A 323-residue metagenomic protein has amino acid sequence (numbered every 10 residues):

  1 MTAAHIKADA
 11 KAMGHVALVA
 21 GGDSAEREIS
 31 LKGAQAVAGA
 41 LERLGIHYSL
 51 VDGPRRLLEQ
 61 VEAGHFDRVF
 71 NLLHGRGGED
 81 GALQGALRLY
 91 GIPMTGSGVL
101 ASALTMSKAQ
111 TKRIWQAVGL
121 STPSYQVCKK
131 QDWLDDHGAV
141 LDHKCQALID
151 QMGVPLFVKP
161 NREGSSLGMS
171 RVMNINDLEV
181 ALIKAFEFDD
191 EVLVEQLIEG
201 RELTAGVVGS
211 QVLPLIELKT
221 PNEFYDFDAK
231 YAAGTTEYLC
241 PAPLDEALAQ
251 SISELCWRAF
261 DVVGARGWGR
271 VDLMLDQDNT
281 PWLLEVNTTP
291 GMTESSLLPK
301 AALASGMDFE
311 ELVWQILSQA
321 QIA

Functional and structural regions predicted by a protein language model:
M1-I114, K129-H143, S318, I322: ATP-binding N-terminal substructure of ATP-dependent carboxylate-amine bond-forming enzymes
T2-A8, A117, D245-A323: ATP-dependent carboxylate activation and anion-phosphoryl transfer catalytic cores that bind Mg-ATP to form
T2-V19, L104-E195, E199-R201: Active-site nucleotide/adenylate-binding loops and adjacent lid/helix of ATP-dependent enzymes
Y48, P93-M94, T122, L156 (+1 more regions): Hydrophobic beta-strand scaffold residues
S49-P54, V192, Q196, R266-D278: A short glycine-rich, hydrophobically flanked beta-strand micro-motif that places a catalytic Asp/Glu for divalent metal
G81-A86, F224-A232, T288: Short, flexible, mixed-charge acidic loops at enzyme active sites
S170-E254, L275, T280-W282: Phosphate-binding site of ATP-dependent enzymes
